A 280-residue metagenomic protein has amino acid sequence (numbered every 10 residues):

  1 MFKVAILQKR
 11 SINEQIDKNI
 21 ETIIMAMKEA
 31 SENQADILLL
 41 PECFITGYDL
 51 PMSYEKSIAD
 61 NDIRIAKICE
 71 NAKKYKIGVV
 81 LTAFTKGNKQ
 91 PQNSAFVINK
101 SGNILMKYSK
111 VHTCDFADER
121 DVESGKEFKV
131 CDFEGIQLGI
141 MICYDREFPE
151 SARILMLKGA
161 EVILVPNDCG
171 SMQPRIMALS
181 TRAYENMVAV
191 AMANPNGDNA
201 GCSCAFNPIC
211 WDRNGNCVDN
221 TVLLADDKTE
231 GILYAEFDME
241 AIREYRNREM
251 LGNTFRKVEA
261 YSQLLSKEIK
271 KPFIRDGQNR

Functional and structural regions predicted by a protein language model:
M1-I6: Extreme N-terminal starter segment of soluble prokaryotic enzymes
Q8-E14: Short polar catalytic/cofactor-binding loops
I16, I20, I24-S101, L105-K107 (+2 more regions): Cys-nucleophile CN-hydrolase/nitrilase-fold catalytic domain and related Cys-dependent amidase chemistry that acts on
D36-I37, L138, V162: Structural motif
N61-V80, E147-L233: CN hydrolase (nitrilase-like) catalytic-core segments centered on the catalytic cysteine and neighboring Lys/Glu
K86-K158, N167, S171-T181, V188 (+2 more regions): Active-site catalytic loop in hydrolytic enzyme cores
V130, P195-R280: C-terminal beta-strand edge segments of enzyme domains
